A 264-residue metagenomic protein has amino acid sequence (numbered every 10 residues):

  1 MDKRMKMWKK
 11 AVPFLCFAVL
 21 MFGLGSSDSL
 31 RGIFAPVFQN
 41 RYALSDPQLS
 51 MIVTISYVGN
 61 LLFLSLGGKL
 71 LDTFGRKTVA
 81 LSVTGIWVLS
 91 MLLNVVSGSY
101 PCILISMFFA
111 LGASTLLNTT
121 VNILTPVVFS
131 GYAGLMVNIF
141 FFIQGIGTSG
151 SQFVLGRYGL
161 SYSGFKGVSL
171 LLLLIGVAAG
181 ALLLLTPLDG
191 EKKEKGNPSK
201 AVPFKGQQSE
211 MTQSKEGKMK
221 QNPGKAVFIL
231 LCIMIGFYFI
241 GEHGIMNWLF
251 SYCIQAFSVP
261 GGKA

Functional and structural regions predicted by a protein language model:
V12-P13, V19-F38, L44, N118 (+1 more regions): Extracytoplasmic
S29, S56-S65, S149: Residue-level signature of mid-helix packing/kink "hotspots" within the transmembrane helices of 12-pass Major
R31-G32, A226-A264: Extracytoplasmic gate region of multi-pass secondary transporters
A43, G75, V96-P101, S130 (+1 more regions): Helix-breaking motifs and short loop linkers at transmembrane-helix boundaries and internal kinks in secondary membrane
L62-G98: Conserved MFS/SLC helix-loop-helix module at the cytosolic interface between two early adjacent transmembrane helices
S90, P101-F109: Paired small-residue
T115-F129: Intracellular juxtamembrane helix-capping segments at the cytosolic ends of symmetry-related transmembrane helices
Y132, I139-E191: Helix-loop-helix hairpin linking two adjacent transmembrane segments in secondary transporters
